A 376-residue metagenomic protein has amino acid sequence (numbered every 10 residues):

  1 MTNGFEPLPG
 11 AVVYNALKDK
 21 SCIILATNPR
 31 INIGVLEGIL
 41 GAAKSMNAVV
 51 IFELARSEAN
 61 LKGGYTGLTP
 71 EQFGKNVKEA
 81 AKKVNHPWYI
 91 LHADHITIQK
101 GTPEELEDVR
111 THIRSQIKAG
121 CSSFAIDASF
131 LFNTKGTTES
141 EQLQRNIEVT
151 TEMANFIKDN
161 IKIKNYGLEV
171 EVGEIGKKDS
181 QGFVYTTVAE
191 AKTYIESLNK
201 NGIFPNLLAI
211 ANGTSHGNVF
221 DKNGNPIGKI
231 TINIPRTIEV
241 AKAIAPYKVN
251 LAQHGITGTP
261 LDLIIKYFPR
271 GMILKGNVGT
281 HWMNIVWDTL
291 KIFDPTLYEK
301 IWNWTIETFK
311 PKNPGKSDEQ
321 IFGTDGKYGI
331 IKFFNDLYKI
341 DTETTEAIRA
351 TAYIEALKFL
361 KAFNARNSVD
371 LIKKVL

Functional and structural regions predicted by a protein language model:
M1, D318-L376: C-terminal extensions of enzymes
P7-L17, I33, E37-N60, P70-E71 (+2 more regions): Alpha/beta enzyme core
S21-I33, G64, H92-V109, S180-T186 (+2 more regions): Active-site mouth loops of central-metabolism enzymes
G63-I98: Glycine-rich, N-terminal phosphate-binding loop and its surrounding beta-alpha-beta segment
K100-S115, G258-M272: Catalytic cores of alpha/beta
D127-K135, R270-L290: Glycine-rich phosphate-binding active-site loops on the catalytic face of alpha/beta enzymes
N133-N146, F220, G224-P226, V286-N303 (+1 more regions): C-terminal helical cap(s) of enzyme catalytic domains, especially alpha/beta-barrels
H281-Y338: C-terminal hydrophobic structural anchor segments that stabilize assembly/packing rather than catalytic chemistry
